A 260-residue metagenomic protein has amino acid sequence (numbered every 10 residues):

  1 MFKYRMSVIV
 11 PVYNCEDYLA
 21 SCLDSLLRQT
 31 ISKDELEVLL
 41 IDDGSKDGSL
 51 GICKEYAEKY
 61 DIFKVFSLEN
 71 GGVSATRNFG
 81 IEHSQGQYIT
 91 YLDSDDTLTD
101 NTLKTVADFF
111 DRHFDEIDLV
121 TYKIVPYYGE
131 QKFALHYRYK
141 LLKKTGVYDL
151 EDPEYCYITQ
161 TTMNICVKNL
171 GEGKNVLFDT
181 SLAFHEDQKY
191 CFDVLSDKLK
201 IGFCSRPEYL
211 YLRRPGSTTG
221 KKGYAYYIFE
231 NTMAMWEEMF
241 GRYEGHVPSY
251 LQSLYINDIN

Functional and structural regions predicted by a protein language model:
C15-Q29: Short, well-formed alpha-helical segments that are part of the catalytic scaffolds of diverse glycosyltransferases
S25, D42-G51: A conserved acidic beta->alpha catalytic loop
L68-S84: Glycine-rich, basic loop-to-helix element that forms the pyrophosphate-binding segment of sugar-nucleotide handling
I89: Short aromatic/hydrophobic "clamp" motif used to bind/position activated sugar donors
N101-H136: Conserved donor NDP-sugar-binding/catalytic core segment of glycosyltransferases
A134-Y157: Short, flexible, basic/aromatic active-site loop/helix in glycosyltransferases
L182-A183, F203-M235, Y250: Nucleotide-sugar-dependent glycosyltransferase catalytic core
F184-Y190: Acidic donor-binding loop at a coil-to-helix junction in glycosyltransferase catalytic cores that engages
